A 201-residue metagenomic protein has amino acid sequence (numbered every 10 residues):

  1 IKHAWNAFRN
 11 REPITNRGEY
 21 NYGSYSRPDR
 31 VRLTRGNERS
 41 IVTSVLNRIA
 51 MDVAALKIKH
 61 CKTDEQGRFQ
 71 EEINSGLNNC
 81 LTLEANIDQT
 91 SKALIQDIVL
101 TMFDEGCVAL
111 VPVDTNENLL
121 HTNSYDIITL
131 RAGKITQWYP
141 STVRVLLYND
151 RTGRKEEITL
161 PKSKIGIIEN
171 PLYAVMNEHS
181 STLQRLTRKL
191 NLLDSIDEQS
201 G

Functional and structural regions predicted by a protein language model:
I1-G201: Structured, contiguous alpha/beta core segments that scaffold functional sites
